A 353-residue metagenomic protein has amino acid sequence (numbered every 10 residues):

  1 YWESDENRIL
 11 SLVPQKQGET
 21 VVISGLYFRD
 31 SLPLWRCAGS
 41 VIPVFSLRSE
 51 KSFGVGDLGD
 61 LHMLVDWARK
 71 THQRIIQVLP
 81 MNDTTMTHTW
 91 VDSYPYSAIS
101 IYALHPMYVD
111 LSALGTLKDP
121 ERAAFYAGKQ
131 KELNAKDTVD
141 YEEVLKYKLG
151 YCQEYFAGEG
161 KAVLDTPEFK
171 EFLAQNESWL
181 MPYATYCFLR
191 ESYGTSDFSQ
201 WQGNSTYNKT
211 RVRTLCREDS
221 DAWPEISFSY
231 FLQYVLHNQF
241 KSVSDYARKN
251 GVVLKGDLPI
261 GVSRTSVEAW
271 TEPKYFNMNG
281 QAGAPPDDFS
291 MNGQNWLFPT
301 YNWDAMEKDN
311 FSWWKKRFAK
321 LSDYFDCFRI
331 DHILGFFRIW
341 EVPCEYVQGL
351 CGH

Functional and structural regions predicted by a protein language model:
W2-E19: Structured interaction patches on ligand/partner-binding surfaces of diverse proteins
E19-R36: N-terminal carbohydrate-binding accessory modules
P33-P273, M306-E307, S312, A319: Acidic/aromatic-lined carbohydrate-recognition and catalytic surfaces of CAZymes acting on diverse glycans
Q73, F325-C327: A structural motif
M81, I333, R338: Flexible loop residues that form catalytic and substrate-binding hotspots at small-molecule/glycan-binding clefts
M181, V253-W313, R317-Y324, F336-H353: Substrate-binding/active-site clefts of carbohydrate-active enzymes
